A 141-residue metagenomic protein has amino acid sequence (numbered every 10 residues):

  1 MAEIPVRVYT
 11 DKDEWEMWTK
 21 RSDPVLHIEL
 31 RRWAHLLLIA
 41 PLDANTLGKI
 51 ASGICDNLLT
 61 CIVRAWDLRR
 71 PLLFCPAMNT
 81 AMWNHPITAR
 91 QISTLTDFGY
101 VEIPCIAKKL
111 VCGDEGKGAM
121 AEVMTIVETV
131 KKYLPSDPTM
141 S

Functional and structural regions predicted by a protein language model:
M1-N57, C61-F74, T80-S141: A cross-family phosphate/adenosyl-ligand binding-site feature
